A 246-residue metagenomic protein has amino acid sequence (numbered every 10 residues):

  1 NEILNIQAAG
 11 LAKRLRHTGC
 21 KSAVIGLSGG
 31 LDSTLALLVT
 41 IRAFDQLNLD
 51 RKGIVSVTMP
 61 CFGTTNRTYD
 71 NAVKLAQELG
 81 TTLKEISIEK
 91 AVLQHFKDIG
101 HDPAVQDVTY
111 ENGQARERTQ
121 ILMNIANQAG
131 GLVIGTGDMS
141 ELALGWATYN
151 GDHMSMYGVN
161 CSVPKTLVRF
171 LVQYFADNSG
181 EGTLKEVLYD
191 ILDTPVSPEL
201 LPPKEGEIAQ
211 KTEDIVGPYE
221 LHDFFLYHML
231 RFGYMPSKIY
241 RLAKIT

Functional and structural regions predicted by a protein language model:
N1-G29, S33-T246: ATP/NTP-dependent adenylation/nucleotidyl-transfer catalytic domains that generate, transfer, or process NMP-activated
